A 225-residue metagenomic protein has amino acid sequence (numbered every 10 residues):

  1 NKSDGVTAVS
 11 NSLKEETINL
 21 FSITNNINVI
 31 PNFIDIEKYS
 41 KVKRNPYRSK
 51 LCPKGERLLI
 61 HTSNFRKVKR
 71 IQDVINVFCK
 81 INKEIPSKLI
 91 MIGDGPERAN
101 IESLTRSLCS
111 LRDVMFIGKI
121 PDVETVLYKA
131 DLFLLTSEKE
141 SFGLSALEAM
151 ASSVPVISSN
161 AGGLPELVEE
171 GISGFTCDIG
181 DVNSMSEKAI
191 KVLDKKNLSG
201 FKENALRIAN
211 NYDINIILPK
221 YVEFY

Functional and structural regions predicted by a protein language model:
S12, F33: Carbohydrate-associated surface elements
S40-P53: A short helix/loop element that forms part of the nucleotide-sugar donor recognition site in Leloir-type
P53-I60, I71, I75-M115, D194: A conserved nucleotide-sugar
K119, E138: Aromatic "clamp/platform" in nucleotide-sugar-dependent glycosyltransferases that forms part of the donor/acceptor
G143-A146, L164: Short glycine/serine-rich donor-binding loops of glycosyltransferases
P155-S158, V168: Short hydrophobic beta-strand element within catalytic cores of glycosyltransferases and related nucleotide-activated
E170-G171, F175-V182, K191-K196: Conserved acidic donor-binding segment of nucleotide-sugar-dependent glycosyltransferases
S184, N197-N211, K220-E223: A short, well-ordered alpha-helix in the C-terminal region of glycosyltransferases
